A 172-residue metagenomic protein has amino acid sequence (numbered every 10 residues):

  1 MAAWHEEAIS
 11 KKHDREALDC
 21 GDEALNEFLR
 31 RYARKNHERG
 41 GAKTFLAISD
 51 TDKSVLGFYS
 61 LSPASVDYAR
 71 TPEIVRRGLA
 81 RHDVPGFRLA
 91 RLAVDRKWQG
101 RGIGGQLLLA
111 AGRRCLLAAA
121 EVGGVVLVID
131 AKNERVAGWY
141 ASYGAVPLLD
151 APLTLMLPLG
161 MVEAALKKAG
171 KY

Functional and structural regions predicted by a protein language model:
M1-K35, R39, S54: Short amphipathic alpha-helix that is part of the acyltransferase structural core
G40-P63, R70: Conserved beta-hairpin
F58-R91: Conserved acyl-donor/pantetheine-binding loop and adjacent beta-alpha core of acyl/acetyltransferases and related
D95-K97: Active-site acidic-Proline motif in GNAT/NAT acetyltransferases
G100-R114: Conserved acetyl-CoA-binding loop-helix of GNAT-fold acetyltransferases
L108, N133-V136, P152-L159: Short glycine/proline-centered loop/turn elements that form peptide/ligand docking sites
L116-L117, V122-D150: Conserved active-site alpha-helix within GNAT-family acetyltransferase domains
M156-Y172: A cross-taxonomic marker for long C-terminal extensions/tails that follow the last structured domain
